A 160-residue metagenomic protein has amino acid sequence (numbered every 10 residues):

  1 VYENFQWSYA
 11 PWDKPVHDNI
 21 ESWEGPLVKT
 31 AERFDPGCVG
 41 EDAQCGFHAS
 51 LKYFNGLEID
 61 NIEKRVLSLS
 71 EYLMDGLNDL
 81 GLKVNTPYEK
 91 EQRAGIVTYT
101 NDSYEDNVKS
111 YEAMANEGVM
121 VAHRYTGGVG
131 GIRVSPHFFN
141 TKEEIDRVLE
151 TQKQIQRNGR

Functional and structural regions predicted by a protein language model:
V1-N61, R65: Active-site C-terminal subdomain of aminotransferase-like
A10-H17, E21-P26, K83-P87, E91-Q92 (+2 more regions): PLP-dependent class I/II
A31, Q92-I96, V129-R133: Short, solvent-exposed beta-strand edge segments and adjacent coil->beta transition regions
P36, Y99, P136: Short glycine-centered, acidic/aromatic-flanked micro-motifs in structured strand/loop junctions that mark active-site
K52, L67, E71-Y72, E150-K153: Solvent-exposed alpha-helix faces
Y53, G76, L80, I155: Short alpha-helical functional segments enriched in proximate histidine and acidic residues
I59, L67-M74, N78-E117: Conserved PLP-binding catalytic core of the aspartate aminotransferase-like
Y104-R160: PLP-dependent enzyme catalytic core of the Aspartate aminotransferase-like
